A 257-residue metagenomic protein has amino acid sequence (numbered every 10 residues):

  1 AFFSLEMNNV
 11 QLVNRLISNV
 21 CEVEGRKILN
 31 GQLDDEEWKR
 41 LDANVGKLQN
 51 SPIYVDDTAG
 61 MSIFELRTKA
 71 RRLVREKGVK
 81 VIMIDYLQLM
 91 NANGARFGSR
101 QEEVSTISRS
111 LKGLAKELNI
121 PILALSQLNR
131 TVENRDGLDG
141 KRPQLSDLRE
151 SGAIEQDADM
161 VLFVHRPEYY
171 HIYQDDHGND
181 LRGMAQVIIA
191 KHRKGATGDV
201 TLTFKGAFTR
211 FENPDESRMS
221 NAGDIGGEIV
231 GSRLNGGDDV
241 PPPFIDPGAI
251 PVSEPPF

Functional and structural regions predicted by a protein language model:
A1-G78, A92, V200, E228-I229 (+1 more regions): Cytosolic-facing regulatory segments adjacent to core modules
A1-L5, V79-L125: Helical hairpin unit composed of two closely spaced alpha helices linked by a short loop
E6, V55, D85, L123 (+2 more regions): Residue-level signature of catalytic and energy-coupling elements of molecular machines, predominantly ATP/GTP-dependent
N9-V10, L89-N91, N129-E133, Y170: Short, active-site-adjacent cap segments at secondary-structure transitions
Q11, P52, D57, M83-Q88 (+4 more regions): Conserved phosphate-chemistry cores used by DNA topoisomerases
E22, L48, F97, P255-F257: Short, small/acidic-rich helices and loops at N termini and domain boundaries of DNA replication/processing enzymes
G25-D35, I53-G60, N91-S105, V132-S146: Flexible beta-alpha connector loops of hexameric P-loop NTPases
F64-V79, T106-N119, T131-F257: C-terminal regions of RecA-like/P-loop NTPase motor modules
